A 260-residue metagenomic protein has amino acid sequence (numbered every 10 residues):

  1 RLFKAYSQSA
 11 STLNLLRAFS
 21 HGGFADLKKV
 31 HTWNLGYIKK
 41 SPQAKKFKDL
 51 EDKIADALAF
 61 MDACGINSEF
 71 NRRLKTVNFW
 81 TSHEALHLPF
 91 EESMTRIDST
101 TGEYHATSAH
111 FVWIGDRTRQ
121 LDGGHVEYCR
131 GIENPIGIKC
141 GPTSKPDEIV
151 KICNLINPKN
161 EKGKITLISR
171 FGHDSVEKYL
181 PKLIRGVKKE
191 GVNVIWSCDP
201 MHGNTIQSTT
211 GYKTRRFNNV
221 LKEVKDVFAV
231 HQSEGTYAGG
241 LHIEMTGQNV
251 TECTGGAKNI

Functional and structural regions predicted by a protein language model:
R1-G172, Y212-R215, K222-V224, Y237-I260: Active-site-facing alpha/beta catalytic cores
S169-Q248: Extended C-terminal subregions enriched in glycine
